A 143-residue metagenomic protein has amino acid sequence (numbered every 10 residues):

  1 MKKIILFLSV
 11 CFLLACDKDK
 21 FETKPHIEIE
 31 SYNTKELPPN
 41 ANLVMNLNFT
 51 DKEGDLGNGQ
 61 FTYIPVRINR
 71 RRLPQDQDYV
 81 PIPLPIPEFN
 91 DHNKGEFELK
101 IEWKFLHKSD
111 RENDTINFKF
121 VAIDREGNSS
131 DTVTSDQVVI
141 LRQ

Functional and structural regions predicted by a protein language model:
M1-I4: Positively charged n-region of N-terminal signal peptides that target proteins for export
F12-A15: C-terminal motif of bacterial Sec signal peptides marking the signal peptidase cleavage site
D17-K20: Bacterial signal peptide processing site
K24-Q143: First exposed extracellular module after export/assembly in secreted or surface-exposed proteins
